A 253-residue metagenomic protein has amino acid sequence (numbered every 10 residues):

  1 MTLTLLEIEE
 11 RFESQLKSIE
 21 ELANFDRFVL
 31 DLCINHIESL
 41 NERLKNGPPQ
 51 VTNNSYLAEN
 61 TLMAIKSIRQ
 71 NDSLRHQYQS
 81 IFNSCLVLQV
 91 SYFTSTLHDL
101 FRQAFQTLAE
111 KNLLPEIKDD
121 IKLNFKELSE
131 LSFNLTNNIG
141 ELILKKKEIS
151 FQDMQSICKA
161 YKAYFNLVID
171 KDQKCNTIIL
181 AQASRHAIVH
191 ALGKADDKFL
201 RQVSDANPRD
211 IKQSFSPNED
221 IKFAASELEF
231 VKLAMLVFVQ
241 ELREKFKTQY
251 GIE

Functional and structural regions predicted by a protein language model:
M1-S18, I65, H190-E253: Polyanionic, low-complexity intrinsically disordered segments
M1-S91: Charged alpha-helical initiation segments
I8, F12, I19, V29 (+9 more regions): Generic structural signal of hydrophobic/aromatic residues within well-ordered alpha-helices of folded domains
F12, F25-F28, F82, F93 (+12 more regions): Phenylalanine-focused residue identity feature
L16, E20-L30, F93-L97, R185 (+3 more regions): A structural signal for well-ordered alpha-helices, especially hydrophobic packing surfaces of coiled-coils
L40, K45, T52, L108-K126 (+1 more regions): Charge-rich, acidic-biased intrinsically disordered regions
N54-S184: Helix-loop junctions and short alpha-helical segments
K174-L200: Histidine-centered, metal-coordinating catalytic motifs and their short helical/loop contexts
